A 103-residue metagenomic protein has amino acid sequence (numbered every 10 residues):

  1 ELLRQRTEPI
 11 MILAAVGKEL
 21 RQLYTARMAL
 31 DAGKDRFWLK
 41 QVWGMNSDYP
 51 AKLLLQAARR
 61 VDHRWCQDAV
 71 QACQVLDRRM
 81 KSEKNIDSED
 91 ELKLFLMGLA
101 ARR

Functional and structural regions predicted by a protein language model:
E1-R103: Helix-rich C-terminal "collar"/helical-bundle subdomain used as an assembly and partner-interaction module in RFC-like
